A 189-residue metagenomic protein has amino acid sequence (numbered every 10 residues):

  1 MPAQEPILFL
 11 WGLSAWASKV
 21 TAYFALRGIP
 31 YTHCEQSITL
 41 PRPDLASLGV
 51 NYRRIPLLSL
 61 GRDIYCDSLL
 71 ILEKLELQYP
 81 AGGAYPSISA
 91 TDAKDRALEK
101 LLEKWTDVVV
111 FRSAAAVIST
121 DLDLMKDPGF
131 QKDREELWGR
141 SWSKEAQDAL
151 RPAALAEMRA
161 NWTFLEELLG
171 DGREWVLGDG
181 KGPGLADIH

Functional and structural regions predicted by a protein language model:
P2-L137: GST-like domain detector, emphasizing the conserved glutathione-binding G-site in the N-terminal thioredoxin-like
V110-H189: GST-like fold's C-terminal all-alpha helical module
